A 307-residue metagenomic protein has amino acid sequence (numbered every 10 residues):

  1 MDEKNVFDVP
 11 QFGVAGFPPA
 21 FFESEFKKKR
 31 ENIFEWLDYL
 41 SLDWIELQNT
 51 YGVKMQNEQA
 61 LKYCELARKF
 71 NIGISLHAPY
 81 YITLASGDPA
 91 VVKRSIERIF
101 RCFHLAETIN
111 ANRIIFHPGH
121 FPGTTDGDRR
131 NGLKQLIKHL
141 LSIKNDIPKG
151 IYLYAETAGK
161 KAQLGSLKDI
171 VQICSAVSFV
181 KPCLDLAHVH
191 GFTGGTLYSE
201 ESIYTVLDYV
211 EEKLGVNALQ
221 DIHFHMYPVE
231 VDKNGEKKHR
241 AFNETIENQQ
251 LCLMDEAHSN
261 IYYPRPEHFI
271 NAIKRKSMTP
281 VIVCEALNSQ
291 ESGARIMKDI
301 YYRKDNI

Functional and structural regions predicted by a protein language model:
M1-R101: N-terminal pre-domain/capping segments
E3-F7, I33-S41, K54-S75, C102-N110 (+4 more regions): Acidic (Asp/Glu)-rich catalytic clusters
P10-F17, I45-L47, I74-A78, I114-F116 (+4 more regions): Hydrophobic faces of well-ordered beta-strands that scaffold small-molecule active sites in alpha/beta enzyme cores
A15-A20, Q48-G52, P79-T83, G119-F121 (+4 more regions): Active-site beta-loop-alpha junctions enriched in small/polar residues
E23-F34, Q56-C64, D126-K144, K160-S178 (+2 more regions): Distinct, well-ordered alpha-helical segments
R68-K69, A85-L184, G191: Active-site acidic/histidine proton-transfer and metal-coordination neighborhood in alpha/beta enzyme cores
S142-R240, I246: Acidic/histidine-rich catalytic cores of soluble enzymes
T205-G215, Q250-S277: A short, acidic, amphipathic alpha-helical segment used as a generic capping/interface helix at domain edges
